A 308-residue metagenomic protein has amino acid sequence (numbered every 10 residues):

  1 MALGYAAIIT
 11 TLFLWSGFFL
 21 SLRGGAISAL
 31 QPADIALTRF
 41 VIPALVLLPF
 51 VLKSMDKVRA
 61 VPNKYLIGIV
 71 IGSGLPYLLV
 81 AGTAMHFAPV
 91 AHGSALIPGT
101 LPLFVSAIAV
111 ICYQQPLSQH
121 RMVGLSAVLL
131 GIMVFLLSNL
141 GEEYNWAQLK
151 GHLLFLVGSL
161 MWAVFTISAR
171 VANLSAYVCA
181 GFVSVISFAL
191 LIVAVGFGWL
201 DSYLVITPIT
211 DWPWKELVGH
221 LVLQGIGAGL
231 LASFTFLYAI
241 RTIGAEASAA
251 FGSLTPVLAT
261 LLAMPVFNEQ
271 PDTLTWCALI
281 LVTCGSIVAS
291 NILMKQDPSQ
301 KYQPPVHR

Functional and structural regions predicted by a protein language model:
M1-D34, G141-V171, V193, P304-R308: Glycine-/small-residue-enriched transmembrane alpha-helix faces in small-molecule transporters and effluxers
L3-A7, A33-P49, G68, G124-L130 (+2 more regions): Hydrophobic alpha-helical transmembrane segments of multi-pass integral membrane proteins, especially transporters
L14, F18-F19, L48-P98, S106 (+2 more regions): Specific transmembrane alpha-helical segments of multi-pass solute transporters/efflux pumps, especially DMT/EamA
L20-A29, H86, L136-Q148, W199-E216 (+2 more regions): Membrane-interface helix termini and inter-helical loops of multi-pass transporters
G25, I35, R39, A84 (+7 more regions): Hydrophobic/aromatic residues within transmembrane alpha-helices of multi-pass small-molecule transporters
D34-L45, G72, G82-R121, G158 (+1 more regions): Specific alpha-helical transmembrane segments that line the substrate/conduction pathway and gating interfaces
T38, L78, G93-T100, S168-A189 (+1 more regions): Helix-helix packing/entry segments at the starts of transmembrane helices
L47, H120-N139, S253, L262 (+1 more regions): Hydrophobic transmembrane alpha-helices of multi-pass small-molecule transport proteins
